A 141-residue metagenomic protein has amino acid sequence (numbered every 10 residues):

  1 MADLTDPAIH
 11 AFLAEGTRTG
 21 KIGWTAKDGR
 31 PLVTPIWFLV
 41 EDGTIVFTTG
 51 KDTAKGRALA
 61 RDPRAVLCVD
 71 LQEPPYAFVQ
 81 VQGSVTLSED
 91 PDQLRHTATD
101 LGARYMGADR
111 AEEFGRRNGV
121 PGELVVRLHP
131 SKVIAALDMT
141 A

Functional and structural regions predicted by a protein language model:
M1-L4, F78-A141: Charged, gly/pro-rich active-site loop segments
M1-T17: Extreme N-terminal tail/first-helix region
T5-I9, K55, T97: Hydrophobic alpha-helical segments typical of transmembrane helices and their membrane-interface/capping positions
L13-E15, A60-R61, G119: Alpha-helix boundary recognition
R18-K51, L59, A65-V69, F78-Q80: Short beta-strand segments
G50-A54, Y105: Short, solvent-exposed aromatic-acidic interface loops
A58, D62, M139-T140: Residue-level signal for well-ordered alpha-helical positions
E73: Short His-centered aromatic/hydrophobic patch
